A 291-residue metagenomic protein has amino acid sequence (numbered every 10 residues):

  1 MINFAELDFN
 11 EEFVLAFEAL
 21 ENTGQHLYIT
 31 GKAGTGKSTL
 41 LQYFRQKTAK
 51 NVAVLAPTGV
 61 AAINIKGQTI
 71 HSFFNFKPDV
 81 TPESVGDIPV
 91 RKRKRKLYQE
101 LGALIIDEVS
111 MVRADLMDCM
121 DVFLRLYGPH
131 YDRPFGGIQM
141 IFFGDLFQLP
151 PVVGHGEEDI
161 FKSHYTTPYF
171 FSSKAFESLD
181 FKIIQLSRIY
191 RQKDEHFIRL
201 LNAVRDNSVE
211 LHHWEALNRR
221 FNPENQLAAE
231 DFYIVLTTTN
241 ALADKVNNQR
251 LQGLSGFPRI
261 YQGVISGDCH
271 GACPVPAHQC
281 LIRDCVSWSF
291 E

Functional and structural regions predicted by a protein language model:
M1-E291: Conserved ATP-binding/catalytic motifs of P-loop helicase motor domains
